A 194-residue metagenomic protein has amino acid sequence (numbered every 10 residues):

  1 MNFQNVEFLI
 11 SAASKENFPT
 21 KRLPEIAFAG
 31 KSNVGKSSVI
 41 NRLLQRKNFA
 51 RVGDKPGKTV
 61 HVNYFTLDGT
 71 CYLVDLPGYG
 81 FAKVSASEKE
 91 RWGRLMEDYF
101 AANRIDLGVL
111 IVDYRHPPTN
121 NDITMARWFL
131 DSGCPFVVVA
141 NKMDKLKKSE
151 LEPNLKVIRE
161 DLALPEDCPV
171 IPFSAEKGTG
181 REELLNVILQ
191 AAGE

Functional and structural regions predicted by a protein language model:
M1-K83, G193-E194: Conserved G1/Walker A P-loop phosphate-binding module
F3-K15, K145-E194: Canonical P-loop GTPase G-domain recognition
R22, N48, H61, E88-W92 (+5 more regions): Helical mechanochemical/support elements of P-loop NTPase systems and associated helical scaffolds
L43-K47, F100, L162, I188: Hydrophobic aliphatic residues
H61-T66, G93-A101: Conserved alpha-helical scaffold flanking the Walker A/P-loop in AAA+ ATPase domains
F65, N141, L184: Residue-level signal for inorganic ion chemistry
Y79-K89, R115, D144-K147: Flexible beta-alpha connector loops of hexameric P-loop NTPases
E97-C168: Conserved C-terminal guanine-recognition region of P-loop GTPase G domains, centered on the G4
